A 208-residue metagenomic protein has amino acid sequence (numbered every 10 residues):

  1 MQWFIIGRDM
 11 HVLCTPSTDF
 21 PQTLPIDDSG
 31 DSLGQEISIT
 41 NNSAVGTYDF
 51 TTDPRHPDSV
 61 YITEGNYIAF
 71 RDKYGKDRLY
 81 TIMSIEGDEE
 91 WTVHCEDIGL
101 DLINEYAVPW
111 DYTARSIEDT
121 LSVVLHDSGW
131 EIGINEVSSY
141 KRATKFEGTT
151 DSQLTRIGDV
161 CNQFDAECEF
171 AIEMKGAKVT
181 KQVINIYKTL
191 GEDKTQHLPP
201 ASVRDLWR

Functional and structural regions predicted by a protein language model:
M1-Y61, I98-L100: Juxtamembrane "anchor/assembly" segments of surface/extracellular structural proteins
Q2, T23-P25, S38, T47-T51 (+6 more regions): Ser/Thr- (and often Asn-) enriched beta-sheet segments in non-cytosolic proteins
F4, N42, V60-I62, Y74 (+3 more regions): A generic structural signal for short, solvent-exposed coil/turn residues that cap or connect secondary-structure
L13-D27, L79-M83, K194-L206: Short amphipathic beta-strand/extended segments with alternating polar/hydrophobic composition
S32, W130-E131, R204-W207: Short glycine-aromatic motifs
Q35-T47, L121-G148, E169-A171: N-terminal export/assembly leaders
H56-S139: Surface-exposed cap/loop segments at beta↔alpha junctions
S84-L102, E136-R208: Short beta-strand-centered interaction patches in the first periplasmic/extracellular domains of large envelope
